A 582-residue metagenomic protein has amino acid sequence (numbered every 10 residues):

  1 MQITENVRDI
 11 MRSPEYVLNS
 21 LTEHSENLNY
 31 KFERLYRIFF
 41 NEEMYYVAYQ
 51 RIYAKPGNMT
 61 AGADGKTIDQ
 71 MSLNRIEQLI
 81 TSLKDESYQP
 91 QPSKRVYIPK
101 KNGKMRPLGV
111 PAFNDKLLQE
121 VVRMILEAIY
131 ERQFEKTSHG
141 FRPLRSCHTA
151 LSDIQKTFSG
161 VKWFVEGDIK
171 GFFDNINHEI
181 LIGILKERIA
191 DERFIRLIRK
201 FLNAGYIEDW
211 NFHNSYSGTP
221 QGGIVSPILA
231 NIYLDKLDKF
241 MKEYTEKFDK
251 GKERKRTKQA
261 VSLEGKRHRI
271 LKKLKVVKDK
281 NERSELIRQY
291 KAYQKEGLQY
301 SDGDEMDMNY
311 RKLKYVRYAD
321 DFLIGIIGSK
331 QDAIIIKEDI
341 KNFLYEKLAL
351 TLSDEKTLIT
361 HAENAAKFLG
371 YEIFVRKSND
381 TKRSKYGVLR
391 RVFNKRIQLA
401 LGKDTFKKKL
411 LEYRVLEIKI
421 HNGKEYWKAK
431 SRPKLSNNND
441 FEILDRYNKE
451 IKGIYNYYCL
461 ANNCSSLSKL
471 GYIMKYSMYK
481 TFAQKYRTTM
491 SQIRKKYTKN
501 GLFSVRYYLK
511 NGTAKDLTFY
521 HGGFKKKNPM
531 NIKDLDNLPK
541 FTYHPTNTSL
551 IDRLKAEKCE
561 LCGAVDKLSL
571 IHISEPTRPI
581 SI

Functional and structural regions predicted by a protein language model:
D9-I224, I228: Conserved pre-catalytic core of RNA-dependent polymerases
K136-T137, R142-R145, T149-F343, L348-T351 (+2 more regions): Conserved polymerase palm-domain catalytic core
N203, D209-H213, S353-S436: A conserved non-catalytic segment of reverse transcriptases and RNA-directed RNA polymerases corresponding to the late
N214-T219, A429-F441, Y455-S466: Short, solvent-exposed helix-loop connector elements
A461-Q484: Short secondary-structure subsegments characteristic of cysteine-rich extracellular domains
L517-D552: Long, His/Glu/Asp-enriched segments that create or flank divalent metal/ion-associated functional microenvironments
T542-L570: Short cysteine-rich loop/turn motifs with clustered Cys
I571, E575-I582: Single conserved hydrophobic/aromatic residue that forms the stacking wall/gate of nucleotide- or nucleobase-binding
